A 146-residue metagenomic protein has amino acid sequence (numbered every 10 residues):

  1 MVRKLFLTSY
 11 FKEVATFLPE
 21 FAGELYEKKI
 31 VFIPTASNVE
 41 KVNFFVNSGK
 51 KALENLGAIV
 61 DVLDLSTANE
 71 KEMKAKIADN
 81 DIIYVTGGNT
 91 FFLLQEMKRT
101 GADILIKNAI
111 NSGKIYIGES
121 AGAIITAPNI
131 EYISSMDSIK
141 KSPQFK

Functional and structural regions predicted by a protein language model:
M1-V2, N111: Short, well-ordered loop/turn elements at secondary-structure boundaries
V2-I82, T86: N-terminal beta1-alpha1 cap of cysteine-dependent amidohydrolase-like domains
P19-E20, F44-F45, Q95-K98, N129-E131: Short amphipathic alpha-helical segments
L25, M97-T100: Residue-level signal for short amphipathic helical patches enriched in basic/charged and nearby hydrophobic residues
N38, G88-F91, A121-G122: Short glycine-rich anion-binding loops that position phosphate/pyrophosphate groups of nucleotides and phosphorylated
G49, N89, L93, A102-I106: Amphipathic alpha-helical interface surfaces
D81-K98: Catalytic-core segments of thiol-dependent peptidases
Q95-E96, D103-K146: Class I SAM-dependent methyltransferase SAM-binding "motif I" and its flanking Rossmann-like core
